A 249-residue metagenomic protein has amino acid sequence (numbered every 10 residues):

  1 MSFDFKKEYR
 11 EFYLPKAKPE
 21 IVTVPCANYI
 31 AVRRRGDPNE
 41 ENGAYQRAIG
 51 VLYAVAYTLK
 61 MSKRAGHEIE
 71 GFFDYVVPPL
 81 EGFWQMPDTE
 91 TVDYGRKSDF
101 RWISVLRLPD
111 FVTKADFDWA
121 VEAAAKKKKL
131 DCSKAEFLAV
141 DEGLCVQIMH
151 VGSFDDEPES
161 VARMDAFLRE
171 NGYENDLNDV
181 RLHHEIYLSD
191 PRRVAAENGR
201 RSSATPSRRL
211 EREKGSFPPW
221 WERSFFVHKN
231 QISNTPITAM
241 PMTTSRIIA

Functional and structural regions predicted by a protein language model:
M1-G215, P219: A solvent-exposed interaction/effector surface
D4, P191, R223-S224, T243-S245: Absolute N-terminal positional cue centered near the fourth residue
E211-E213, E222, V227, A239 (+1 more regions): Acidic, Ala/Val/Gly-enriched low-complexity intrinsically disordered segments
I232-A249: Ser/Thr-rich, low-complexity intrinsically disordered segments
